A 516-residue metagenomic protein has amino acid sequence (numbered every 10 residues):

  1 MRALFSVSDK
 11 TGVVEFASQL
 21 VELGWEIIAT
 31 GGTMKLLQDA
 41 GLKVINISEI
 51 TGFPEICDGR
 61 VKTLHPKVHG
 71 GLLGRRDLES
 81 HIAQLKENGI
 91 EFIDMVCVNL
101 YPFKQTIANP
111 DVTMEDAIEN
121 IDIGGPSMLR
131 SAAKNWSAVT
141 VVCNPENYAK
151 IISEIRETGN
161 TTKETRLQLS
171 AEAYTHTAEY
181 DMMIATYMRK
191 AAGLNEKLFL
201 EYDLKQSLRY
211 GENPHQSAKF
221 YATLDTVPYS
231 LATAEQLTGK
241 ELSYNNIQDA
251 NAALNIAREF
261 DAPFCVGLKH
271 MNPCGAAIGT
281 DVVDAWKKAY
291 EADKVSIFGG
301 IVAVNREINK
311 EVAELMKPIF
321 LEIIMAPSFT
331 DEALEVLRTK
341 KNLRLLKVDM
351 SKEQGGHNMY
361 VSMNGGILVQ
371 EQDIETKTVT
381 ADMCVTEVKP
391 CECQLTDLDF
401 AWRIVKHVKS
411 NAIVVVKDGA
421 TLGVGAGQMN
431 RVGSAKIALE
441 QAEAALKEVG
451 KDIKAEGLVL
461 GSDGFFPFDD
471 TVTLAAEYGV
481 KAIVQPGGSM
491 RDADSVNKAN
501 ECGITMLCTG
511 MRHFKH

Functional and structural regions predicted by a protein language model:
M1-F5, M95-V98, Y180-H516: ATP-dependent carboxylate/acyl-activation modules
M1-I50: N-terminal glycine-/serine-/threonine-rich phosphate-binding loop
I27, V44, V139-V141, L345 (+2 more regions): Hydrophobic beta-strand scaffold residues
G32-F103: Glycine-rich nucleotide/cofactor/substrate-binding loop typically near the N-terminus or early in the first domain
T33-L36, T51-C57, F103-Q105, S127-R130 (+6 more regions): Short gly/pro/ser/thr-enriched loop/turn and capping motifs at secondary-structure boundaries
R76-P126, R130-A132, M383, E387-E392: Active-site/ligand-binding-proximal alpha/beta "capping" segment
M128, N135-Y148: Mobile "lid/hinge" segments at catalytic clefts and subdomain interfaces of large enzymes
E146, K150-L198, I319: Non-catalytic interaction/clamp surfaces of large macromolecular machines
